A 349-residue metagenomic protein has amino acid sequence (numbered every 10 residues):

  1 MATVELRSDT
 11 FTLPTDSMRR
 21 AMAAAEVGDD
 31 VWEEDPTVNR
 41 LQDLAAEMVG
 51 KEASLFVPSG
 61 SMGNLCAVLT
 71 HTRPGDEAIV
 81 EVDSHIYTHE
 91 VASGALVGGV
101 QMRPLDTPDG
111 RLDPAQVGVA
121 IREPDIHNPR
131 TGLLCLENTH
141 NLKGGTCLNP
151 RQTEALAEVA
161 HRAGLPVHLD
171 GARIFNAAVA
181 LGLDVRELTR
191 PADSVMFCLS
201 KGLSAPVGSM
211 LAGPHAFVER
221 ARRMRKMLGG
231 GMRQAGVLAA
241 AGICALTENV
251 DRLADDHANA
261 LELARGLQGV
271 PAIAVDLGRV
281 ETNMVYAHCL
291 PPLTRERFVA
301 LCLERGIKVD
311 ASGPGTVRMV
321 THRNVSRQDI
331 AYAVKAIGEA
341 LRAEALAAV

Functional and structural regions predicted by a protein language model:
M1-L290, E296-R305, V309-V325, D329-V349: Conserved PLP-enzyme active-site core in the AAT-like
